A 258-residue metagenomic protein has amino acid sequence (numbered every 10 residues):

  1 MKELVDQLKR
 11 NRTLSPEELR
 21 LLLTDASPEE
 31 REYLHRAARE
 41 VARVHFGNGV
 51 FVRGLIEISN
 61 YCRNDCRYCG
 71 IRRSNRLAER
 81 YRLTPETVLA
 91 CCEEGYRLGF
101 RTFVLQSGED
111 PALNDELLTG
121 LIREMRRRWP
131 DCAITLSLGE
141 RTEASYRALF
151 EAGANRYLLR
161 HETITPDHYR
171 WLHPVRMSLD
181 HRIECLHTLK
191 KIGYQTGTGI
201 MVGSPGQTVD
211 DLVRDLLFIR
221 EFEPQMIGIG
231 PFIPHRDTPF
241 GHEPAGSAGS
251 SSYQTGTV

Functional and structural regions predicted by a protein language model:
M1-E29, A90, Y96, R220-V258: Auxiliary Fe-S-binding modules of radical SAM enzymes
M1-N64: Flexible, acidic/Gly-rich N-terminal and inter-domain linker regions that tether and position cofactor-handling modules
R53-I56, R76-E79, V104-D115, D167 (+1 more regions): Glycine-rich, proline-tolerant flexible connector loops at the mouths of alpha/beta enzymes
L55-E57, G108-D110, S137-R141, E162-I164 (+2 more regions): Active-site beta-loop-alpha junctions enriched in small/polar residues
C66, R101-F103, D115-M201: Radical SAM/AdoMet-radical enzyme domain recognition
R72-P85, T135-R141, L172-V175, S204-V209: Active-site mouth loops of central-metabolism enzymes
R73-V104, E124-R127: Conserved alpha-helical substructure of the radical SAM core
W129, R156, H161, D180-P239 (+1 more regions): Conserved C-terminal portion of the radical SAM core fold that forms the substrate/S-adenosylmethionine-binding
